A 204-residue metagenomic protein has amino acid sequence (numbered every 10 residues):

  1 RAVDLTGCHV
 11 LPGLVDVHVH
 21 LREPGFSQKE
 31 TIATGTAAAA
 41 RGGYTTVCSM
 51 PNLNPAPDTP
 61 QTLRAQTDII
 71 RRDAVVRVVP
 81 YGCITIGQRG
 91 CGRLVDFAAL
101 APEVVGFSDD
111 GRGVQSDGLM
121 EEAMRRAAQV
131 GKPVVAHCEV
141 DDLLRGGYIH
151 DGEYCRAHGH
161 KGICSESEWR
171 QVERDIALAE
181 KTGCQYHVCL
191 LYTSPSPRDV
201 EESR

Functional and structural regions predicted by a protein language model:
C8-D73: Metal-associated gating/positioning segment near the N- to mid-region
T34-D58, A74-I86, A101-Q115, G131-V135 (+2 more regions): Divalent metal-dependent hydrolysis catalytic cores, especially in the metallo-beta-lactamase
G42-Y44, D68-R77, V140-T182: Active-site gating loops and adjacent loop-to-helix segments of metal-dependent hydrolytic enzymes
T59-L63, R89-A98, L144-H150: Distinct, well-ordered alpha-helical segments
I70-R71, F97-A101: Acidic (Asp/Glu)-rich catalytic clusters
V114-V140, I163-R174: Metal-dependent enolase-superfamily TIM-barrel catalytic cores that perform enediolate-based chemistry
Y192-P197: Conserved small/polar residues in nucleotide/adenosyl-binding loops
